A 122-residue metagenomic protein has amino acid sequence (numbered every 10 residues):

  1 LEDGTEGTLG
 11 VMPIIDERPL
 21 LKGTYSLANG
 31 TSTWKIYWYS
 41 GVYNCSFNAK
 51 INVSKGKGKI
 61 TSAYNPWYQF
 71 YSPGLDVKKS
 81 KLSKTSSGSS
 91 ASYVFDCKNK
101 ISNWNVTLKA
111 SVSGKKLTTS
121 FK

Functional and structural regions predicted by a protein language model:
L1-K35: N-terminal prepro-regions of secreted/extracellular proteins
P13, I51, F95-N99: A mature extracytoplasmic/lumenal domain signature
P19-L21, F70-V77, N103-N105: A short, polar/proline- and glycine-enriched secondary-structure boundary/capping micro-motif
T31-K35, P66-W67, V94-K100: Generic short beta-strand segments
Y37-V42, D96-T107: Short, cysteine-centered beta-strand-loop-beta hairpins and adjacent loop/turn segments enriched in charged/polar
W38-S92: Mature extracytoplasmic domains of secretory-pathway proteins
K109-K122: Short, low-complexity, Pro/Ser/Thr/Gly-rich segments in the mature regions of secreted, periplasmic
